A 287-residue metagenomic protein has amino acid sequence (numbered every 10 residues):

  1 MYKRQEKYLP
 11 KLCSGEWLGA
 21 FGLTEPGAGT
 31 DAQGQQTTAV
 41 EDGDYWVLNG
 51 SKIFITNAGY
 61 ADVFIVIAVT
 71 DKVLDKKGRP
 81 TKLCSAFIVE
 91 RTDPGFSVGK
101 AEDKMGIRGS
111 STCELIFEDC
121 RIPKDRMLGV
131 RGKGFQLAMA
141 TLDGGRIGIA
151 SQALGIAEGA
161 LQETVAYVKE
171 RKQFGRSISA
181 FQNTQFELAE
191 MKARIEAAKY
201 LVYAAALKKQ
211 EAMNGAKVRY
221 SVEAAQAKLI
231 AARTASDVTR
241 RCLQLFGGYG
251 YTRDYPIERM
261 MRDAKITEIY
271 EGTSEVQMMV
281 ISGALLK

Functional and structural regions predicted by a protein language model:
R4, K11, G15, G29-A32 (+4 more regions): Alpha-helical interface subdomain recognition
G15-L23: A short, Trp-centered hydrophobic/proline-enriched beta-strand micro-motif
G27-T30, F54-N57, K77-R79, K104-S111: Short Gly/Pro-enriched turn/cap motifs at secondary-structure boundaries
G34, T92-R121: Flexible, small-/acidic-enriched active-site or ligand-binding loops
Q36-T38: Beta-sandwich/jelly-roll carbohydrate-recognition scaffolds of carbohydrate-active enzymes
V40, V66-T70, I88-R91, I116-E118 (+2 more regions): Short beta-strand-to-turn element immediately C-terminal to the catalytic PLP-Schiff-base lysine in fold type I
N49-V98: A short core secondary-structure module
